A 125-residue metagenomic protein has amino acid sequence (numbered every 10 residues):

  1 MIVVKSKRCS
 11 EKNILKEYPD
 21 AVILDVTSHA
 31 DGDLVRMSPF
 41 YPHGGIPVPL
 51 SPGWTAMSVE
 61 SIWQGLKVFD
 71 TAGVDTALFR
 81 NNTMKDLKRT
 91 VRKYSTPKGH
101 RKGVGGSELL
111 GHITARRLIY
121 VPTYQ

Functional and structural regions predicted by a protein language model:
M1-Q125: Charged, low-complexity intrinsically disordered segments
